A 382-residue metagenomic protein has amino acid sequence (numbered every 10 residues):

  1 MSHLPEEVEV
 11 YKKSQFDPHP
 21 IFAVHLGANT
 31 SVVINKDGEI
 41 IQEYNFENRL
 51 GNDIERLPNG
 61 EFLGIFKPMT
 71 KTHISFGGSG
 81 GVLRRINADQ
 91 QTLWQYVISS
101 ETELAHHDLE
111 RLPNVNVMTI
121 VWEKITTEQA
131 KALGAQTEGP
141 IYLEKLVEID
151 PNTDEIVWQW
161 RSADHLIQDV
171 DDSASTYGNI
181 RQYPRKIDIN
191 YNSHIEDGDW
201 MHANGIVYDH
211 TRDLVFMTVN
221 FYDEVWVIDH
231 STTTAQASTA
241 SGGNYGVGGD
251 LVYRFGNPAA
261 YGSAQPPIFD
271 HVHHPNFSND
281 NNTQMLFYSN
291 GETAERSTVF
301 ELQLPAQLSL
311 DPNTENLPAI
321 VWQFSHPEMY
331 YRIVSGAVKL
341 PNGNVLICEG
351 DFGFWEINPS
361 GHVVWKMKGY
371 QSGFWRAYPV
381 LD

Functional and structural regions predicted by a protein language model:
M1-D382: Histidine-/acidic-rich catalytic cores in large beta-rich domains
